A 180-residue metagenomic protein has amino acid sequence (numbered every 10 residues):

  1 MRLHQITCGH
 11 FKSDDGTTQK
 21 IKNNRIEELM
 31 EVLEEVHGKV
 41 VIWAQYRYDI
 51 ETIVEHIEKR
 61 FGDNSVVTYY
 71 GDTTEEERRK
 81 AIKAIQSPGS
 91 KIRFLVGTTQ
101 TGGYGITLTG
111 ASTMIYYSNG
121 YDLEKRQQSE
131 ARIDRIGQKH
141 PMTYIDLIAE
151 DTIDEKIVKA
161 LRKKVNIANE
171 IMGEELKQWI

Functional and structural regions predicted by a protein language model:
M1-I106, M172-I180: Conserved Helicase C-terminal RecA-like lobe
I6, L95, M114-I115, I133: Short, well-ordered beta-strand core segments
H37, K91, A111, K139-M142: A structure-centric signal for secondary-structure junctions around beta-strands
W43, G97-T98, Y116-S118, L147-I148: Conserved beta-strand segments of the P-loop GTPase G domain that flank and frequently precede/overlap
I53-H56, I106-G110, Q127-Q128, V158-K159: Short amphipathic alpha-helical segments
Y70-T74, S118-L123: Short, acidic/turn-prone active-site loops that include or flank metal/cofactor- and phosphate-binding residues
I106-N119, M142-D146: A short beta-strand element within the Helicase C-terminal
Y121-I180: A conserved SF2-helicase RecA2
